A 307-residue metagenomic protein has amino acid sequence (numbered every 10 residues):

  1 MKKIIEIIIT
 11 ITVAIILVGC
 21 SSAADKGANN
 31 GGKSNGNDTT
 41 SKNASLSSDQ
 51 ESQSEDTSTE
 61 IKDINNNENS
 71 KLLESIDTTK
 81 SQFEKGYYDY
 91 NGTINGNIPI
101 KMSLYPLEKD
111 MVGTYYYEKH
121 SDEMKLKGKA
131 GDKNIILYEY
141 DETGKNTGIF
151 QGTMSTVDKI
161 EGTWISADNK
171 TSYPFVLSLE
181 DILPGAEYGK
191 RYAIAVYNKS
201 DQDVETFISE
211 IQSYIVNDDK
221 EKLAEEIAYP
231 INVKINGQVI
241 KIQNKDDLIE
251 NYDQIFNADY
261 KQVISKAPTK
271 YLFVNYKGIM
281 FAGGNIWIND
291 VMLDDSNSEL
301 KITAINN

Functional and structural regions predicted by a protein language model:
M1-I5: Positively charged n-region of N-terminal signal peptides that target proteins for export
I16-G19: C-terminal motif of bacterial Sec signal peptides marking the signal peptidase cleavage site
S21-A23: Bacterial signal peptide processing site
N29-S75: Post-signal peptide N-terminal segment of mature Sec-exported envelope proteins
E68-S155, Y173-D181: Central antiparallel beta-sheet cores of small beta-barrel/beta-sandwich binding domains
G148-A167, L248-N307: Exposed beta-sheet edge and beta->alpha loop/turn motif
L183-E210: Short, low-complexity N-terminal intrinsically disordered segments enriched in polar/charged residues
D219-P230: Short, well-ordered alpha-helical segments enriched in acidic and aromatic residues
